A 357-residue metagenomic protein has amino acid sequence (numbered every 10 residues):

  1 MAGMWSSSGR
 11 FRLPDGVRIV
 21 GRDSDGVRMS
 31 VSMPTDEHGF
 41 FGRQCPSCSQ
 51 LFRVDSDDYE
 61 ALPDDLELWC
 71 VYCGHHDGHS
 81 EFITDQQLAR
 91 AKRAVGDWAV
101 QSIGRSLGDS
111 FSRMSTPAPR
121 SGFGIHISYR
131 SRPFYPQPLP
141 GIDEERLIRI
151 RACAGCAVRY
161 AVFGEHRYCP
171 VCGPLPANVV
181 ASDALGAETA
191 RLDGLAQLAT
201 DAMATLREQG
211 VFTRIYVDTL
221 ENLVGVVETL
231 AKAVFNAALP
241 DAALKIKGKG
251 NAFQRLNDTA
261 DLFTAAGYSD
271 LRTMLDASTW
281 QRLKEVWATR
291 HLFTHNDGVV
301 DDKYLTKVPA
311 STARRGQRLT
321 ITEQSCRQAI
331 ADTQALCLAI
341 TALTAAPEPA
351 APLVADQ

Functional and structural regions predicted by a protein language model:
A2-S49, Q86-L147: A broadly conserved sequence feature marking short terminus-proximal activation segments in nucleic acid-centric
S8, V20-R28, T35-G39, D77 (+1 more regions): Amphipathic alpha-helical interface elements
C45-C48, C70-C73, C153-C156, C172: Short cysteine clusters
L51-V54: Structured alpha/beta or helical-core interaction and ligand-binding surfaces enriched in interleaved
D57-A61, I83, F293: Short acidic, glycine/proline-enriched loop segments that cap or flank alpha-helices
D57-E67, R159-Y168: Short linker/helix segments within small regulatory modules
A61-L62, T84-A89, L239: "Short basic amphipathic alpha-helical interaction patches in structured regions
Y72-A91, A99-S110, P176-A190: Short metal-binding segments enriched for Cys and/or His
